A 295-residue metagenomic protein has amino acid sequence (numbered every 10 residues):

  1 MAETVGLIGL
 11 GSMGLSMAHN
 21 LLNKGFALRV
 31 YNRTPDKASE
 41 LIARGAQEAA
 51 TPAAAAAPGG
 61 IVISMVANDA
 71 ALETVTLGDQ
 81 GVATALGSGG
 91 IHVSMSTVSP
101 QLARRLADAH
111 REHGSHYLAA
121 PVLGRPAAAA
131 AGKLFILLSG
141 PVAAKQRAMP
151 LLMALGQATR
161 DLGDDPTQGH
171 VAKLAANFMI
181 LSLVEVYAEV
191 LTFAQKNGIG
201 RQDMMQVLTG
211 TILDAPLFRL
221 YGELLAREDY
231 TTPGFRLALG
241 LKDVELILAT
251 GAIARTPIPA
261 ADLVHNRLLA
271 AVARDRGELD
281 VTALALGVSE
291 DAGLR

Functional and structural regions predicted by a protein language model:
M1-M65, G90, M95, P126 (+1 more regions): NAD(P)+-binding Rossmann beta1-loop-alpha1 motif at the extreme N-terminus of oxidoreductases
L28, E48, Y117-L118, T159 (+2 more regions): Hydrophobic beta-strand scaffold residues
P52-H116: Rossmann-fold NAD(P) dinucleotide-binding segment
V66, T97-N177: Rossmann-fold dinucleotide-binding core
Q168-A292: Helical "substrate-binding/catalytic lid" subdomain of Rossmann-like NAD(P)-dependent dehydrogenases/reductases
